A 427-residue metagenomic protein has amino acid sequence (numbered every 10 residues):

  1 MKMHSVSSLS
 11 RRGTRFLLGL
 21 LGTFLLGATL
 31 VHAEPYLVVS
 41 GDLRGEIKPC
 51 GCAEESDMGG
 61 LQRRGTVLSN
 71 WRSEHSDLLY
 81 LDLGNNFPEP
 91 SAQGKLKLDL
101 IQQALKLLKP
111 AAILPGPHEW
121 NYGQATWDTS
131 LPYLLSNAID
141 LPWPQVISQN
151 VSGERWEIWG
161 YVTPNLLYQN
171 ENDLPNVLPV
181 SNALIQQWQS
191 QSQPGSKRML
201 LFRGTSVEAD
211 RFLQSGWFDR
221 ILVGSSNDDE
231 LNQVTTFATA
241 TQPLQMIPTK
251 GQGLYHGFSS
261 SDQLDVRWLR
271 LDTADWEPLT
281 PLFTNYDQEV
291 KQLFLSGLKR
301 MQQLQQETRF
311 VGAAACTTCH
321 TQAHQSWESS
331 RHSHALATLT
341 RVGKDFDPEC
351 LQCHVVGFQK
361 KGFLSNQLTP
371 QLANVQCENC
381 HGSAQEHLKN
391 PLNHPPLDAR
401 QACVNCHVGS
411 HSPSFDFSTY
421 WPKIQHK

Functional and structural regions predicted by a protein language model:
M1-R12: N-terminal secretory signal peptides that target proteins for export/translocation
S8, L25-G27, P35: Generic alpha-helical structural signal
L18-A28: Bacterial N-terminal signal peptides
L26-V31, I158, T369: N-terminal cationic amphipathic segment used for targeting or macromolecule association
H32-L282: Acidic, metal/ion-coordinating pockets
E34, L43-P49, Y168-N170, Q263-K427: Short sequence/structural segments immediately N-terminal
